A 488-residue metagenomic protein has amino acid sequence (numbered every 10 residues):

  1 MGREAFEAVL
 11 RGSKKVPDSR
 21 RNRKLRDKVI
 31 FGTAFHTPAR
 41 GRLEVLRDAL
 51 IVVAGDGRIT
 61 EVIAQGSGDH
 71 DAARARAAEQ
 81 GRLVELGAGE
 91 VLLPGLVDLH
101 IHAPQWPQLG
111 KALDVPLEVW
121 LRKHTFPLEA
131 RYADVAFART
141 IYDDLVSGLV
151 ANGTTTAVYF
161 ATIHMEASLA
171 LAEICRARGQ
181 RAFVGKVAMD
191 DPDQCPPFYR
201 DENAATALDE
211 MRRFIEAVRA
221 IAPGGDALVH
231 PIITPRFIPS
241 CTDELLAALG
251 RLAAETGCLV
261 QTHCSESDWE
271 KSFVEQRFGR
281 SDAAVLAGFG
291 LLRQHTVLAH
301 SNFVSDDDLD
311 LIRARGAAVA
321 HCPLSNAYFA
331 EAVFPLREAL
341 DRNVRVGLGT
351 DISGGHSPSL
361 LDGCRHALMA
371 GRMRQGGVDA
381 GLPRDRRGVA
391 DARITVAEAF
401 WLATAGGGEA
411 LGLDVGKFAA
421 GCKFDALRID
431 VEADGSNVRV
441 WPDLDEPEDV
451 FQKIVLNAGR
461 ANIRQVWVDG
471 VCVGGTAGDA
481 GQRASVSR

Functional and structural regions predicted by a protein language model:
M1-E79: N-terminal metal-binding scaffold of metallo-dependent hydrolase/deaminase domains
R21-G32, A72-W120, D143, V150-A151: Replace "His-x-His-based motif
A34, G288-H295, L336-V438: His/Asp/Glu-enriched, well-ordered alpha-helical/loop segment that forms or immediately abuts the divalent-metal
A39, K423-A484: C-terminal cap of metal-dependent C-N hydrolases
P107-T140, D191-A205, D268-H295, R315-A318 (+1 more regions): Active-site gating loops and adjacent loop-to-helix segments of metal-dependent hydrolytic enzymes
L109-Q180, D209-G225: Alpha-helical scaffold segments that flank or form the walls of functional sites
E166, A170-S301: Metal-coordinating catalytic core of metallo-dependent amide/deamination hydrolases
E266-T296, S301-A317, A327-E338, G354-D362: Catalytic core of soluble alpha/beta enzymes
